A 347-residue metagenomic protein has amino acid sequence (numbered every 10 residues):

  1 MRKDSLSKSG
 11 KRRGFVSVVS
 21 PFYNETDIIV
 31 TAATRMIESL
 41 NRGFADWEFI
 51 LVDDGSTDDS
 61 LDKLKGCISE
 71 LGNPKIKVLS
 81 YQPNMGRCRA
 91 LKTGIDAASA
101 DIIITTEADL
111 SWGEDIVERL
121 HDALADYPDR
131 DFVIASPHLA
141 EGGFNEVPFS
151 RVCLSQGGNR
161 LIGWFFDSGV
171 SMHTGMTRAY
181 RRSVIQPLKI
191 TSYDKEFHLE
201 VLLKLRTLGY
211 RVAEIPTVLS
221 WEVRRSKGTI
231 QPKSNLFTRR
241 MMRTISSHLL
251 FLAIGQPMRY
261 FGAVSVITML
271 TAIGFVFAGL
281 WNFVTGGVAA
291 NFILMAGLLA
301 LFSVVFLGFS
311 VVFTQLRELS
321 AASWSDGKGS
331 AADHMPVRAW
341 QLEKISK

Functional and structural regions predicted by a protein language model:
M1-E38: N-proximal low-complexity "stem/linker" segments adjacent to membrane-targeting elements
M1-G14, E196, E200-K347: Hydrophobic helical membrane-anchoring modules
E25-I28, S56, R87, G113: Donor nucleotide-sugar binding loop of glycosyltransferases
D27-T31, D58-C67: Acidic helix N-cap motif at the loop->helix transition within catalytic regions of sugar-transfer enzymes
L40-A45, S69-K75, D126-P128: Short helix-capping segments at alpha-helix termini
A45-G55, K77-S80: Short beta-strand/loop segment that forms part of the nucleotide-sugar
D53-D62, L110: A conserved acidic beta->alpha catalytic loop
K75, Y81-A97, I102-T105, E114-K195 (+2 more regions): Acceptor/aglycone-binding surface of glycosyltransferases and processive sugar-polymer synthases
